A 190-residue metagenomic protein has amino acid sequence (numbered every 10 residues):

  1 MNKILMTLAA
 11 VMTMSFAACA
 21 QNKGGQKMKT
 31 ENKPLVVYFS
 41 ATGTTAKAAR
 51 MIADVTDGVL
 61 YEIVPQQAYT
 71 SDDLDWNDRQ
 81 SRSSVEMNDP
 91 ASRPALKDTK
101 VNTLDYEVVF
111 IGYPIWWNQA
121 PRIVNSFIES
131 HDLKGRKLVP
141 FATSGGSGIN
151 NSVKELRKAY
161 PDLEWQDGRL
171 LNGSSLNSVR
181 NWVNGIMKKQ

Functional and structural regions predicted by a protein language model:
M1-G25: Bacterial Sec-dependent N-terminal signal peptides
A20-E107, N118-A120, N125, E129 (+1 more regions): N-terminal beta1-alpha1-beta2 submodule of the flavodoxin-like/Rossmannoid cofactor-binding fold
T56, H131, Y160-L163: A structural signal for short coil/turn segments at secondary-structure junctions
Y113-P114: Glycine-rich, N-terminal phosphate-binding loop of Rossmann-like dinucleotide-binding domains
W117-N118, G146: Short, small-residue-enriched loops and turns at beta-alpha junctions that line or gate enzyme active sites
V139-S175: Short, glycine-/small-residue-rich phosphate/pyrophosphate-handling segment
